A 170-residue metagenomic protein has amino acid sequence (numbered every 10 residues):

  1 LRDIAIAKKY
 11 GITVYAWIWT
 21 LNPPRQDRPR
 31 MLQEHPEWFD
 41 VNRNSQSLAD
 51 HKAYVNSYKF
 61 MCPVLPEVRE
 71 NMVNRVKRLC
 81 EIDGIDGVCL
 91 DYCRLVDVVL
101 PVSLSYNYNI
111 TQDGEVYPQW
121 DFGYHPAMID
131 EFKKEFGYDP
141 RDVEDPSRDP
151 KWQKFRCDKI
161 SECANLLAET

Functional and structural regions predicted by a protein language model:
L1-R25, E34, F155, K159-E169: Aromatic-lined substrate-binding rim segments of carbohydrate-active enzymes
I6, R78-I82, T170: A generic secondary-structure signal
V14-A16, V88-D91: Hydrophobic faces of well-ordered beta-strands that scaffold small-molecule active sites in alpha/beta enzyme cores
Y15-D83, D142-P150: Active-site-adjacent "subsite" loops/lids of carbohydrate-active enzymes
N22-Y54, C93-D142: Aromatic- and acidic-residue-enriched segments that line the glycan-binding/catalytic groove of carbohydrate-active
C89, D97-V98, L167-T170: Substrate-binding cleft/loops of secretory-pathway carbohydrate-active enzymes
I129-E135, D139-A164, T170: Non-catalytic scaffold segments within catalytic domains of secreted glycoside hydrolases
